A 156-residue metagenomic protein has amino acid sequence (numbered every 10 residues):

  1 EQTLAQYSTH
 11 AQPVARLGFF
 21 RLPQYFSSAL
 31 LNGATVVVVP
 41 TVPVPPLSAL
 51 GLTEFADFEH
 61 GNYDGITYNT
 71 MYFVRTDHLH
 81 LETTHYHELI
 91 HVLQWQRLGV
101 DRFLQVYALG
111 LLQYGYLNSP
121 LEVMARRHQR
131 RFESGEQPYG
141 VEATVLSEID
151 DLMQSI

Functional and structural regions predicted by a protein language model:
E1-S8: A short, surface-exposed helix-loop junction/capping segment
T9-I66: Auxiliary, metal-adjacent structural segments of Zn-dependent hydrolase domains
L31, T41-P43, N62, E88 (+2 more regions): Catalytic domains that recognize anionic headgroups
V39-V44, Y72-F73, L79-H80, I90 (+2 more regions): Short, solvent-exposed loop/turn segments at secondary-structure junctions
D57-Y86, G115-L117: Short pre-active-site segment immediately N-terminal to the catalytic Zn-binding motif
H78-L79, T83, W95-M124: Post-HEXXH active-site segment of zinc metalloproteases
G135-I156: Long, well-structured alpha-helical subdomains associated with metal-dependent extracellular/ecto-lumenal hydrolases
